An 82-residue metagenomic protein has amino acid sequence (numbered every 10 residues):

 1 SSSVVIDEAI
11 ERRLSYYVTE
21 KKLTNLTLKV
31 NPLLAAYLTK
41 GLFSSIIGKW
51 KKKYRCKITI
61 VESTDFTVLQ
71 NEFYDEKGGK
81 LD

Functional and structural regions predicted by a protein language model:
S1-D82: DE-rich acidic low-complexity regions and acidic surface loops
